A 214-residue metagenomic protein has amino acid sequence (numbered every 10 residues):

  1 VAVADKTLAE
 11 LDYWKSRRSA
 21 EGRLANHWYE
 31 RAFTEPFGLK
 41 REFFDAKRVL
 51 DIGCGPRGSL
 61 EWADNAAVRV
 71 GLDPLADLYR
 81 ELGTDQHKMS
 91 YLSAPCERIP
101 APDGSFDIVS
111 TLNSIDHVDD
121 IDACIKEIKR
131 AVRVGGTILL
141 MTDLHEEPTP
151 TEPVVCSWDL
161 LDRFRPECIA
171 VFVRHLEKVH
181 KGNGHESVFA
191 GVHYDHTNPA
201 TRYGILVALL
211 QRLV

Functional and structural regions predicted by a protein language model:
V1-A25: N-terminal, positively charged/glycine-rich alpha-helical extensions of SAM-dependent methyltransferases
N26-K47: Conserved alpha-helix/loop element of class I SAM-dependent methyltransferases that forms part of the SAM/SAH-binding
L50, C54-R98: Class I SAM-dependent methyltransferase SAM/SAH-binding core
A94-V109: A short acidic, Gly/Pro-enriched loop at the edge of an enzyme's catalytic core that lines a small-molecule cofactor
I108-D119: A short SAM/SAH-binding and catalytic strip from SAM-dependent methyltransferases
D122-V134: A short glycine-rich, Lys/Arg-flanked "PGG" loop and its adjoining helix->strand segment in the class I
L139-F164: Conserved class I S-adenosyl-L-methionine
G182-V214: Core SAM-dependent methyltransferase catalytic element
